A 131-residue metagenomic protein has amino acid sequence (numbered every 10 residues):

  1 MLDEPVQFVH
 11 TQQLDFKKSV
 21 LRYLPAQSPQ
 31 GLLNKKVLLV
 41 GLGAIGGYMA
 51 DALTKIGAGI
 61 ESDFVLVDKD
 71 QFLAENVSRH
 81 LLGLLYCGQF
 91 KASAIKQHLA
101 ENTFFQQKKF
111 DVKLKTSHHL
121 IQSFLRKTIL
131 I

Functional and structural regions predicted by a protein language model:
M1, K36-V37, D63-V65, K109 (+1 more regions): Beta-sheet entry/capping signal
M1-K36: Glycine/serine-rich phosphate-binding loop and adjoining beta1-alpha1 elements at the start of nucleotide-handling
Q12-F16, G41-G46, L84-I95: Phosphate/oxyanion-binding active-site loops and adjacent basic polyanion-contact surfaces
L24-S28, L53-T54, H119-Q122: Generic recognition of flexible, low-complexity loop/linker segments
S28-E61, D68-L73: Glycine-rich adenosine-cofactor-binding loop
Y48-A52, E75-H80, Q122-F124: A short acidic (Asp/Glu
V65-F105: Glycine-rich phosphate-binding loop and adjoining beta1-alpha1-beta2 segment of Rossmann-like nucleotide-binding folds
K96-L130: A structured beta-alpha segment of the ubiquitous adenosine-cofactor-binding alpha/beta core
